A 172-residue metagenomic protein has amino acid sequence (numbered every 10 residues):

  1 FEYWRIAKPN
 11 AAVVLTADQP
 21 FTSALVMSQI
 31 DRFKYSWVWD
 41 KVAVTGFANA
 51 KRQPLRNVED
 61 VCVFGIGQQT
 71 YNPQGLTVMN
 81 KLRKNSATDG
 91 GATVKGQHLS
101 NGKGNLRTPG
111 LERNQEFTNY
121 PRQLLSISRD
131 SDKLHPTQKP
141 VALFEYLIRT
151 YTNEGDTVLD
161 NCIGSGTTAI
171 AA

Functional and structural regions predicted by a protein language model:
F1-A172: Core catalytic lobe of class I
